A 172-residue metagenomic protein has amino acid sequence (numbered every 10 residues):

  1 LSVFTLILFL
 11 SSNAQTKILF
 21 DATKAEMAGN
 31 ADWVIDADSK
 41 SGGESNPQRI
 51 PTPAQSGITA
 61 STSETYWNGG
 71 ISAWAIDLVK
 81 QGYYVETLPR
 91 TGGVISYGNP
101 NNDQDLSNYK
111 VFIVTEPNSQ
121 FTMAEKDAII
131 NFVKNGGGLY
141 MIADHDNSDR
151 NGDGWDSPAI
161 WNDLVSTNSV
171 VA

Functional and structural regions predicted by a protein language model:
L1-Q15: Bacterial Sec-dependent N-terminal signal peptides
A14-A172: Short, surface-exposed patches at the edges or C-terminal ends of soluble domains, predominantly
